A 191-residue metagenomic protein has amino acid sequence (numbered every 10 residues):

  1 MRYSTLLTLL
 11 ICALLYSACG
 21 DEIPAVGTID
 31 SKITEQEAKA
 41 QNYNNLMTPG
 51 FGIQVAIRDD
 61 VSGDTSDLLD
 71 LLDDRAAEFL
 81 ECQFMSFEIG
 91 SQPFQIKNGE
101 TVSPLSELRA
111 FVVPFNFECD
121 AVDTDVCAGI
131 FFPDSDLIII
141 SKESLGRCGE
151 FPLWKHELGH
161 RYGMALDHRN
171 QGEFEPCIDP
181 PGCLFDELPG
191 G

Functional and structural regions predicted by a protein language model:
M1-S4: Positively charged n-region of N-terminal signal peptides that target proteins for export
L15-A18: C-terminal motif of bacterial Sec signal peptides marking the signal peptidase cleavage site
G20-E22: Bacterial signal peptide processing site
N44, V102-P104, A110-S135, G149: Catalytic zinc-binding patch centered on the HExxH motif and its immediate surroundings that defines zinc-dependent
M47-D70, P133-K142: Acidic/histidine-rich, surface-exposed loop or edge segments in extracytoplasmic proteins
L137-W154: Short pre-active-site segment immediately N-terminal to the catalytic Zn-binding motif
R147-P152, M164-G191: Post-HEXXH active-site segment of zinc metalloproteases
G159-G163: Short active-site segment of divalent metal-dependent hydrolases/proteases that encodes the spacing between
